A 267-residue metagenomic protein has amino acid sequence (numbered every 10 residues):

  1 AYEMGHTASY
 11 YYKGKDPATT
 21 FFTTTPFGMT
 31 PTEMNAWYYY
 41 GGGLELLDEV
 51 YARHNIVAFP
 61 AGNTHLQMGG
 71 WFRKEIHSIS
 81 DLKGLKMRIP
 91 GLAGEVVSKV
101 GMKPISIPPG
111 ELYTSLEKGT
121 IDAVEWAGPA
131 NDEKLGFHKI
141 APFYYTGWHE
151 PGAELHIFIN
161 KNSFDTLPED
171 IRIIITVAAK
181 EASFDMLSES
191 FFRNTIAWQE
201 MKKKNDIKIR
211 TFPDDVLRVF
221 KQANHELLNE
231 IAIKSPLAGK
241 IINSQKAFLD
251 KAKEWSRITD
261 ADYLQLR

Functional and structural regions predicted by a protein language model:
A1-M34, G42-R267: N-terminal secretory/targeting leader peptides
Y38: Active-site-proximal, glycine-rich beta->alpha crossover segments in alpha/beta enzymes that shape flexible
